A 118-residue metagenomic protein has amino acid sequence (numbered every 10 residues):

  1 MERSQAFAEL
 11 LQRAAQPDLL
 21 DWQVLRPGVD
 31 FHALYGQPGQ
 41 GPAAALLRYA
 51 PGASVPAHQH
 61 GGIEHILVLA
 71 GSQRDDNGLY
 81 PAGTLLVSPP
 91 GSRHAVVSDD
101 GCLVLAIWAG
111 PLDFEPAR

Functional and structural regions predicted by a protein language model:
M1-Q40: A short, N-terminal "cap"/entry segment at the start of jelly-roll beta-barrel domains of the cupin/DSBH fold
G28-H60, P89-R93: Conserved short histidine dyad/triad with adjacent acidic residue
D30, E64, D100: Residues that flank catalytic or metal-binding motifs in active/ligand-binding sites
P42-A44, I66, C102-L103: Structural motif
A50-A53, H60-D75, A82: Glycine- and acidic-residue-biased ligand/ion/polar-headgroup-sensing regions
S54, T84-L85, L103: Residue-level marker of beta-strand positions
D75-S98: Short acidic-glycine-tyrosine-enriched beta hairpin
P90-A117: Ligand-binding loop in jelly-roll beta-barrel domains
